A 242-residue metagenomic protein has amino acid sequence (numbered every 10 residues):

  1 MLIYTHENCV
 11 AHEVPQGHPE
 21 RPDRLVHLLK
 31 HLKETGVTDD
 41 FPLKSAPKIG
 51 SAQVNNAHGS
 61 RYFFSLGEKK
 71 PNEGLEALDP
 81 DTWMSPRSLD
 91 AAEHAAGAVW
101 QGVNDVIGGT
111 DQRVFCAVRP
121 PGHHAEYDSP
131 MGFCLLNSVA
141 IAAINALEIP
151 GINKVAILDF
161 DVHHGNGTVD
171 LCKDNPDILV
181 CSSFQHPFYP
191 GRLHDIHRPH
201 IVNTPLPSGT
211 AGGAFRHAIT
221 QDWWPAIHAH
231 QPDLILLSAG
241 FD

Functional and structural regions predicted by a protein language model:
M1-D242: HDAC/HDAC-like amidohydrolase catalytic core signature
